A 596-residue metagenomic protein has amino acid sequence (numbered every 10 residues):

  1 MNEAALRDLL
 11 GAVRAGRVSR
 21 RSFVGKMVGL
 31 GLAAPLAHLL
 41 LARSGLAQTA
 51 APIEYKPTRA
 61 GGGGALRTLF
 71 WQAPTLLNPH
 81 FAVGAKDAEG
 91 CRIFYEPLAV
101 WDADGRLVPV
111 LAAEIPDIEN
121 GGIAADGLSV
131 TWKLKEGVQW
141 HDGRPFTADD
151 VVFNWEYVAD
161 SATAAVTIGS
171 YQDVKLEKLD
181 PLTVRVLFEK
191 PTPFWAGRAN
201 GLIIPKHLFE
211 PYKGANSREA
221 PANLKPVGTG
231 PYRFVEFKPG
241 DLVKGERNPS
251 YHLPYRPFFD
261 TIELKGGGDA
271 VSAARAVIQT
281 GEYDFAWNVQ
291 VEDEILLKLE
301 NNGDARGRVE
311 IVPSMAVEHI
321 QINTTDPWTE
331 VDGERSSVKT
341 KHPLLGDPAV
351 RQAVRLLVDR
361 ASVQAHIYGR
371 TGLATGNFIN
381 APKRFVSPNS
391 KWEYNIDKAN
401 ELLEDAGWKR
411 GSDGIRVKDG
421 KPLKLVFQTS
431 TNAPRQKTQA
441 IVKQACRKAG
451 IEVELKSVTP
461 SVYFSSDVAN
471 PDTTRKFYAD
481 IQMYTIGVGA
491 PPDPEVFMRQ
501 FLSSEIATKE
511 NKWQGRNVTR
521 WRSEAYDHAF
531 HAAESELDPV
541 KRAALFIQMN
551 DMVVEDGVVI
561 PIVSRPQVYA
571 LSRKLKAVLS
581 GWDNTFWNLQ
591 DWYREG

Functional and structural regions predicted by a protein language model:
N2, S22-G45: N-terminal export signals
N2-S22, K26, Q48-R59, A73 (+11 more regions): Extracytoplasmic/periplasmic ligand-capture domains
R67, V108, S129-T131, T183-R185 (+1 more regions): General beta-strand recognition
R67-A124, E156, V227: N-terminal lobe/hinge region of extracytoplasmic solute-binding protein
W71-C91, L111, V166, W195-I204 (+4 more regions): A structural "hinge/loop" feature
V166-G214, E236: Surface-exposed binding/hinge segments that line and control ligand-binding clefts or catalytic entry sites
I562: Active-site-proximal polar cores
